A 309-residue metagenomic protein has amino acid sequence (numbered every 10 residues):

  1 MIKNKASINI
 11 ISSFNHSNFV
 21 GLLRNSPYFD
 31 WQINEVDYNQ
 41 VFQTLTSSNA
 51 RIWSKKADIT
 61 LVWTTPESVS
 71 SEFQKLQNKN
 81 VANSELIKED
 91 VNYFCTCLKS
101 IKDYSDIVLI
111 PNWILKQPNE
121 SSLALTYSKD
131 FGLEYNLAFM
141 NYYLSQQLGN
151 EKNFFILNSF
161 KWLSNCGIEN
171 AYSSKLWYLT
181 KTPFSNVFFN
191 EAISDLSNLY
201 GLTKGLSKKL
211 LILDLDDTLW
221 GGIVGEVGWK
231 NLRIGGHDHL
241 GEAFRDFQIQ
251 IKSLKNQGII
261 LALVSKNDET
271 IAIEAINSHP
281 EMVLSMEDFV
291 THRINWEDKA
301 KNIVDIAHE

Functional and structural regions predicted by a protein language model:
M1-L213, L219-W220, G225-N231, M282: Extracellular glycan-modifying ectodomains
E89-Y93, N136, E242-D246, D298 (+1 more regions): Short, glycine/acidic-rich beta->alpha junctions
K102, K204, K255-N256, H308: Residue-level signal for alpha-helix termini/capping positions
S145, I251, V304: Short glycine-/small-residue-rich flexible loop motifs, especially phosphate/cofactor-binding loops
L148, I276, P280, A307: Conserved hydrophobic residues forming the short capping helix/wall of the S-adenosyl-L-methionine
L210, D216-K301: Alpha-helical substrate-recognition element adjacent to the catalytic core
I303-E309: Conserved Lys-Pro-Asp/Glu-containing loop-to-beta segment of HAD-superfamily phosphomonoesterases, centered on
